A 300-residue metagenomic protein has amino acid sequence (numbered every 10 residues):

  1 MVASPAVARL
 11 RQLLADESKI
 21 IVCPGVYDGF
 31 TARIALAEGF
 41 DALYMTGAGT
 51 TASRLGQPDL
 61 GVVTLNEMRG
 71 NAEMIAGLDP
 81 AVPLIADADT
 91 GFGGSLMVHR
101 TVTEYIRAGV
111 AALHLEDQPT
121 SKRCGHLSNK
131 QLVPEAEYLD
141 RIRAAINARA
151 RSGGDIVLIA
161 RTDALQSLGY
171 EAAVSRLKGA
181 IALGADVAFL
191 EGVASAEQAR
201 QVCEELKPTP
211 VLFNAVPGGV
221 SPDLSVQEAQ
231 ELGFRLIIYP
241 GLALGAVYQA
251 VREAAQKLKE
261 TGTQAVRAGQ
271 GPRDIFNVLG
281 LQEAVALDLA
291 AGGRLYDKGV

Functional and structural regions predicted by a protein language model:
V2-L242, Q249, E253-Q256, A291-V300: Alpha/beta enzyme core
A6, V247, G280-E283: Alpha-helical structural motif
L258-V300: Flexible C-terminal active-site loop/helix
